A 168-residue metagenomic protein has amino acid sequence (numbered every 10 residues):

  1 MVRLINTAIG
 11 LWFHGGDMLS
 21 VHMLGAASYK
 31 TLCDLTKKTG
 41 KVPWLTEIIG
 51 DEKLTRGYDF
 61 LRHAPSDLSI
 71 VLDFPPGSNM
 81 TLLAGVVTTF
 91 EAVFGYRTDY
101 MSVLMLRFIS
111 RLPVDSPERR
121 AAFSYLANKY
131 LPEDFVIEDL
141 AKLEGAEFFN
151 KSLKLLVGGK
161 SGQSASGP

Functional and structural regions predicted by a protein language model:
M1-D17: Charged alpha-helical initiation segments
W12, D17-K41, L45: Short, contiguous, well-structured surface segments enriched in hydrophobic/aromatic residues
T46-D139, L143: Long, charged low-complexity segments
E138-P168: C-terminal non-catalytic accessory extensions
